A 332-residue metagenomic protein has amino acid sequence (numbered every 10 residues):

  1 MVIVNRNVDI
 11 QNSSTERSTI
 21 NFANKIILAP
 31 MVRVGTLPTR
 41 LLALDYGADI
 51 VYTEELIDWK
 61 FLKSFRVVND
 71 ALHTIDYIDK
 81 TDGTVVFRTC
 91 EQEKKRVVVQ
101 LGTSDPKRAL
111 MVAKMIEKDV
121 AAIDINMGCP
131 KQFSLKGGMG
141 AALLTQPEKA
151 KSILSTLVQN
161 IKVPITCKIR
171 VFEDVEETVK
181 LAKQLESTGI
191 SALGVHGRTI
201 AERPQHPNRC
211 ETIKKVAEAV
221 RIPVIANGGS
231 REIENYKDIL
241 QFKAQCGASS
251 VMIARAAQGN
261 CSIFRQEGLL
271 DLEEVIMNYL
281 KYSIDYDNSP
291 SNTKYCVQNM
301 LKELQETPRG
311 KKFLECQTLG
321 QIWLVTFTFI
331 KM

Functional and structural regions predicted by a protein language model:
M1-I27, V32, L37-P38, D45 (+5 more regions): Alpha/beta catalytic cores of nucleotide-metabolism and tRNA/nucleoside-modifying enzymes
V2-I20, M31-M115, L314: Glycine-rich, positively charged N-terminal anion/phosphate-binding segment
P30, E55, L101-T103, M127 (+4 more regions): A cross-domain feature marking catalytic cores of carbohydrate-active enzymes and several ubiquitous metabolic/repair
T53, A122-P130, S187-R198, S250-A257: Non-cysteine beta-strand/loop elements that form the S-adenosyl-L-methionine
L56-L62, P106, M127-A141, G197-E202 (+1 more regions): Conserved radical SAM core fold
W59, L143, F172-V175, T199-H206 (+1 more regions): Short, small-residue-enriched loops and turns at beta-alpha junctions that line or gate enzyme active sites
N69-D70, T74, K95, Q132-A150 (+2 more regions): Glycine-rich tight-turn/loop motif centered on a GG-T
D76-C90, K94-I165, R170-T178, K183-E186: Active-site beta->alpha loop and helix N-cap motifs at the rims of alpha/beta catalytic domains
